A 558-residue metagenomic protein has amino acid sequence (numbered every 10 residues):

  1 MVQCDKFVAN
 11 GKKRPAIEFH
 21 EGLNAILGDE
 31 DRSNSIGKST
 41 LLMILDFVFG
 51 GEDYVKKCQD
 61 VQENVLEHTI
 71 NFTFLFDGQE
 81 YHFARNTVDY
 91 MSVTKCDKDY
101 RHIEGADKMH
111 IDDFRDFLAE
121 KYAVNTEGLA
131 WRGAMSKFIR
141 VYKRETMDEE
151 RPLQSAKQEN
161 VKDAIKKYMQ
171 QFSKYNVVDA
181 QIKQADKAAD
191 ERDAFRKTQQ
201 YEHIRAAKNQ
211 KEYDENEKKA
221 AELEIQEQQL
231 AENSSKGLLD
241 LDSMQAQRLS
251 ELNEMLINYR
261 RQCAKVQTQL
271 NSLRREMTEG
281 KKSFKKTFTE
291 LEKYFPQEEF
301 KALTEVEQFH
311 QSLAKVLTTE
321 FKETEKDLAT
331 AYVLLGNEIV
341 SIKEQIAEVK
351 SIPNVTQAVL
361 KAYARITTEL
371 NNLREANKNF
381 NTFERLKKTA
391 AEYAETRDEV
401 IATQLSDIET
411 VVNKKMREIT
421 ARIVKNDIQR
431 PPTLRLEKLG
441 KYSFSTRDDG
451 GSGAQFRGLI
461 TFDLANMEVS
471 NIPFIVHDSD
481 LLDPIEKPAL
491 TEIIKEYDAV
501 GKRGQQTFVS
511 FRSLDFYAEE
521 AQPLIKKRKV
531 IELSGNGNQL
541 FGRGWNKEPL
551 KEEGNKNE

Functional and structural regions predicted by a protein language model:
M1-H68, F72-L75: Extreme N-terminal "head/tail" segments of very large remodeling/mechanoenzyme assemblies
G28, R32-G37, E437-F462, S479-L490: Conserved ABC ATPase signature
V48, A454-F474: GG-anchored amphipathic helix commonly corresponding to the ABC/SMC/Rad50 NBD signature/C-loop
D89-E145: Glycine-rich phosphate-binding loops of NTPases
L129-S235: Extended, Lys/Glu-rich alpha-helical coiled-coil stalks
E202-N371: Charged, amphipathic alpha-helical segments characteristic of ABC-type P-loop ATPases involved in chromosome
K315-S443, M467-I472, A499, R503: Extended, charged coiled-coil "arm/hinge" scaffolds of SMC/Rad50-like chromosome-maintenance ATPases and other large
I493-E558: C-terminal lobe/lid and adjacent interdomain/linker elements of RecA-like ASCE P-loop ATPase modules
